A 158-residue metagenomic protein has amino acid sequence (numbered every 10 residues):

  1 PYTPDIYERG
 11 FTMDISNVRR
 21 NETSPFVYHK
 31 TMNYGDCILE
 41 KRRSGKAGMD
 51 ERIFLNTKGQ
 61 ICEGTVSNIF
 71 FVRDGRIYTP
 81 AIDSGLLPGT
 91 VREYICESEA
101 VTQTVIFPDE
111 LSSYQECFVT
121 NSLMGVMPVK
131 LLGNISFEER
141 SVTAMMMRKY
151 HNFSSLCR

Functional and structural regions predicted by a protein language model:
P1-R158: Helix-start/capping segments and mature chain N-termini
